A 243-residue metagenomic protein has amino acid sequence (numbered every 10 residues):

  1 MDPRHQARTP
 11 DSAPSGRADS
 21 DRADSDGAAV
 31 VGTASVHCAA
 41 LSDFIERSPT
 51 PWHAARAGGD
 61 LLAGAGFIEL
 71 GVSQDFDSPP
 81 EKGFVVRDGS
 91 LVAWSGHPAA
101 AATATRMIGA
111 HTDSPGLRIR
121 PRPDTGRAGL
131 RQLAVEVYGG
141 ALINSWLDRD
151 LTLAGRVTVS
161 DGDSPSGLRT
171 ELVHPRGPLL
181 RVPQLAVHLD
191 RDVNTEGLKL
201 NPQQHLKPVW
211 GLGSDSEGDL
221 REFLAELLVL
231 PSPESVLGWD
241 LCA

Functional and structural regions predicted by a protein language model:
M1-A243: N-terminal hydrophobic/helix-forming segments and targeting peptides
